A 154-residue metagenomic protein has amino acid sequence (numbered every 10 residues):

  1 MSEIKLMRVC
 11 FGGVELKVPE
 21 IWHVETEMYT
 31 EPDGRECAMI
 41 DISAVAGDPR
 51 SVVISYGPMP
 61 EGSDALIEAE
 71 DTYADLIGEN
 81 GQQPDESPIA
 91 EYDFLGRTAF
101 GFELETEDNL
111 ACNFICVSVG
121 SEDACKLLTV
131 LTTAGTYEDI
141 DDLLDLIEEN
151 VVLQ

Functional and structural regions predicted by a protein language model:
M1-M7, R35-A38, D93-E103: Short, hydrophobic/aromatic-rich segments at coil-to-beta transitions
I4, C10-I67, N109: Secretory pathway targeting signatures of secreted, lumenal, and periplasmic proteins
L6, W22-V24, G81-E86, N150-V151: Short glycine-aromatic motifs
I21, A46-P49, L95-R97, V117-K126: Short, solvent-exposed coil/turn segments at beta-strand boundaries
W22, A124-Q154: Surface-exposed amphipathic alpha-helical segments
P58-P60, L76, V130-G135: Short, solvent-exposed aromatic-acidic interface loops
D64-T72, D139, L143: Short amphipathic alpha-helical segments
A69-S121: Signature of long, low-cysteine stretches enriched in small and polar/charged residues
